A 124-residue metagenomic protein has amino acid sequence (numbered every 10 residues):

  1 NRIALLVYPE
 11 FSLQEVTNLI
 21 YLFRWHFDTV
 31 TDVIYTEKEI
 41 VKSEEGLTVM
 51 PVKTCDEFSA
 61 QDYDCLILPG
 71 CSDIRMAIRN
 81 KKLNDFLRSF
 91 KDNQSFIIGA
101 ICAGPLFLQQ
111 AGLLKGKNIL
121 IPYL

Functional and structural regions predicted by a protein language model:
N1-I97, L106-G116: Extended, subdomain-level signal for the structured scaffold at the beginning of enzyme domains
I101-C102: Short, thiol/selenol-centered motifs that function as redox-active sites or metal-ligating centers
L114-L124: A conserved active-site-flanking secondary-structure segment within enzyme catalytic domains
